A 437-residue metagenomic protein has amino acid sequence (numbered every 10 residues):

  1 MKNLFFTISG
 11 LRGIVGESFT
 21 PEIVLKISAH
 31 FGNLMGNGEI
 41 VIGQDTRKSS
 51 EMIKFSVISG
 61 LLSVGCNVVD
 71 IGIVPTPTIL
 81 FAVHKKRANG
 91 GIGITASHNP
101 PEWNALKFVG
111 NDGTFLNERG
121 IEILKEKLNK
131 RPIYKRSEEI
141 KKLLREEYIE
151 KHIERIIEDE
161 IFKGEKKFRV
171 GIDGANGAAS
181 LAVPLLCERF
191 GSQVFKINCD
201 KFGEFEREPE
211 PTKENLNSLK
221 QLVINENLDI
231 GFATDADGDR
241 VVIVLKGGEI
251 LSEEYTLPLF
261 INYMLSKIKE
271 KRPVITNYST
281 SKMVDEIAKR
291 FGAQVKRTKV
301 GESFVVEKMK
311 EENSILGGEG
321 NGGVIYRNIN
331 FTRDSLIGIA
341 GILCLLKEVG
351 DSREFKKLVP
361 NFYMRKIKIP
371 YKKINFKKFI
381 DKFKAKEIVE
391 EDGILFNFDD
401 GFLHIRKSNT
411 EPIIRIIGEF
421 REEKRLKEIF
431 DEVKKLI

Functional and structural regions predicted by a protein language model:
M1, I14, N104-E226: Gly/Ser/Thr-enriched, mixed-charge loops and adjacent short helices that form phosphate/oxyanion-binding elements
M1-G65, G90, E139-R169: An N-terminal, well-structured beta->alpha segment
A29, N33, E39-N104, L186-V244: N-terminal small/polar loop signature for handling phosphorylated ligands or for N-terminal nucleophile
E39-D45, V69, R169-G171, R272-Y278 (+1 more regions): Short glycine-rich phosphate-binding loop at a beta-alpha junction
N117, K196-N198, E249-I268, D334-L345: Gly/Ser/Thr-rich active-site loops/lids in small-molecule metabolic enzymes that frequently grip phosphoryl groups
I123-E154, E158, L245-G320, I325: Proline/glycine-rich low-complexity loops and linkers
I230, E270-I437: Phosphate-binding and adjacent anionic-ligand microenvironments
